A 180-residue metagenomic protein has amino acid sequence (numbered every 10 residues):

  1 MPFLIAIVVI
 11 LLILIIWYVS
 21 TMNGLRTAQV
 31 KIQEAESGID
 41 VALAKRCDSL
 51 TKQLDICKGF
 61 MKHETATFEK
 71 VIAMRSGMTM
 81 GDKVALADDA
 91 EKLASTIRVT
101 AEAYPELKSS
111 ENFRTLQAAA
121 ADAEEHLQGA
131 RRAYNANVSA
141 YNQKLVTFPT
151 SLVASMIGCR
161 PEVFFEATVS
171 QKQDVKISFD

Functional and structural regions predicted by a protein language model:
M1-D180: A helix-centric hydrophobic-segment signal that preferentially recognizes long, alpha-helical stretches used
